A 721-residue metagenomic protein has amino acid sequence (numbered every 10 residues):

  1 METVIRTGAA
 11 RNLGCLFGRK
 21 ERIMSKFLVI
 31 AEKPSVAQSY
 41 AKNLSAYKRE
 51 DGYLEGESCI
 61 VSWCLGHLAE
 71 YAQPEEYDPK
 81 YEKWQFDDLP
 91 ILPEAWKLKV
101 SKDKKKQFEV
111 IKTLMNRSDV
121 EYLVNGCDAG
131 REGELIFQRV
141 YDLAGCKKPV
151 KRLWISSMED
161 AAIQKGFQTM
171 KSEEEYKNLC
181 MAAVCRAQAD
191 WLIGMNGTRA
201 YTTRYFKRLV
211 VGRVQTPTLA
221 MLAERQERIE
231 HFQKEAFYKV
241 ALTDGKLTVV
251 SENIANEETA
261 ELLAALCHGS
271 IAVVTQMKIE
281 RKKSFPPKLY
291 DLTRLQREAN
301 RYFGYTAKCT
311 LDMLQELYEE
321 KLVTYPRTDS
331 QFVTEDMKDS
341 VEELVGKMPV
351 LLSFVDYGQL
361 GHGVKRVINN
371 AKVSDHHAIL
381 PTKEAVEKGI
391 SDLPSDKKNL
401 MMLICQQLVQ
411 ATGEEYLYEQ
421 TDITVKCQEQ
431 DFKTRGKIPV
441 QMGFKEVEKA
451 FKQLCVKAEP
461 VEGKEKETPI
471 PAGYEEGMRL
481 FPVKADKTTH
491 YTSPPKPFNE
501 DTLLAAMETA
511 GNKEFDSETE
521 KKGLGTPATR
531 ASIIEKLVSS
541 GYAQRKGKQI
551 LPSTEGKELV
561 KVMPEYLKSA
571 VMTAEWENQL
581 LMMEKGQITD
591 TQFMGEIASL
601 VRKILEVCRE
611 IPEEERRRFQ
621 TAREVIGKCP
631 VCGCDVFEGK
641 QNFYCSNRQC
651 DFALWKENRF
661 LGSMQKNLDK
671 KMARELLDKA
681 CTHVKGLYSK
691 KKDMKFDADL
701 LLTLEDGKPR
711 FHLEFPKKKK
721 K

Functional and structural regions predicted by a protein language model:
I5-I23: Short, Lys/Arg-enriched N-terminal segments with co-localized hydrophobic residues within the first ~10-30 amino acids
F17-A187, P494: Intrinsically disordered, low-complexity regulatory segments
S25-K26, V124-A129, F206-R208, I279-K288 (+3 more regions): Conserved short loop/turn motifs at secondary-structure junctions
S25-L28, K104, M115, L143 (+5 more regions): Basic, low-complexity terminal or inter-domain segments flanking catalytic cores
P34-A41, S58-V61, L65, S101-K112 (+19 more regions): Amphipathic alpha-helical transducer elements in NTP-driven molecular machines
R117, D160-D244, I279-E280: C-terminal or mid-to-C-terminal helical accessory/interaction module adjacent to the motor/catalytic core
E257-Y290, Q296: Metal- or metallocofactor-binding catalytic centers and their adjacent structured scaffolds across diverse enzyme
